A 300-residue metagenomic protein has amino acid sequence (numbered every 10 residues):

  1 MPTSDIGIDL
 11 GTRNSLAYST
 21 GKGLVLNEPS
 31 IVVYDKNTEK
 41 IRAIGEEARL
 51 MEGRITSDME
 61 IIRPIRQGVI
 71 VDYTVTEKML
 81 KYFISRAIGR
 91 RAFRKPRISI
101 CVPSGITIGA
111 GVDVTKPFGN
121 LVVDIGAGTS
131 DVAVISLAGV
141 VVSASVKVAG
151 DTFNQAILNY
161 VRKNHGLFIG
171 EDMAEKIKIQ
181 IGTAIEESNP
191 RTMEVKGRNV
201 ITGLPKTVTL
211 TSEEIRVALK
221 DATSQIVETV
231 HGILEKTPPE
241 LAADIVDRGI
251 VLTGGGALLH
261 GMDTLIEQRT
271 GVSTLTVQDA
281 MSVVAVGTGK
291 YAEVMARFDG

Functional and structural regions predicted by a protein language model:
M1-A127, A133-V251, A257-G300: Nucleotide/phosphate-binding catalytic cleft detector across ATP-hydrolyzing and phosphate-transferring enzymes
